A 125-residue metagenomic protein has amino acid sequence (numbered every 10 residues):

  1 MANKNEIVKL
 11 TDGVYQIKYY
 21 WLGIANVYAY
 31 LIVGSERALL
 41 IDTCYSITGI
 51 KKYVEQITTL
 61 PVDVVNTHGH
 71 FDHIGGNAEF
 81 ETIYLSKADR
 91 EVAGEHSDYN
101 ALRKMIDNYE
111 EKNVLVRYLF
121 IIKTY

Functional and structural regions predicted by a protein language model:
K4-W21, S97-N113: Short N-terminal signal/transit or membrane-insertion segments and the immediately adjacent low-complexity/disordered
N5-E55: Conserved beta-strand hairpin/beta-sheet module of binuclear metal-dependent hydrolase folds, prominently
I47-Y125: Active-site HxH/HxHxD metal-binding segment of metal-dependent hydrolases
